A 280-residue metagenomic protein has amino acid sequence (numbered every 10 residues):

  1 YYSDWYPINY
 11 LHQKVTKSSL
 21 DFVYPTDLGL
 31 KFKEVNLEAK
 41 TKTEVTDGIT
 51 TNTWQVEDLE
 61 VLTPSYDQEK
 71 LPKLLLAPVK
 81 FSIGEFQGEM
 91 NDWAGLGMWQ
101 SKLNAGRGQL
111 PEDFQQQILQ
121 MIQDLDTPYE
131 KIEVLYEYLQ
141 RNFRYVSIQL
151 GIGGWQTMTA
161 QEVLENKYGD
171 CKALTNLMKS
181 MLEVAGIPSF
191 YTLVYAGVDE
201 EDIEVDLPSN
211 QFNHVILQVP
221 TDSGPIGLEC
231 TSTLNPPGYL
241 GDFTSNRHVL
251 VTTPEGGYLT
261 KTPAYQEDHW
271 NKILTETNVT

Functional and structural regions predicted by a protein language model:
Y1-I148, T280: Secretory-pathway-linked proteins and extracytosolic
Q13-K14, P111, P128, I132 (+5 more regions): Active-site-proximal structural scaffolding
V15-K17, I49, F212-H214, N246-R247 (+1 more regions): Extracytoplasmic
K102, I122, V146-L150, M158 (+3 more regions): Active-site-adjacent structural elements in folded domains
E112-Q116, R144-K167, G197: Short, conserved helix/loop micro-motifs enriched in His/Cys and acidic residues
I132-V134, Y138-Q140, M158-G169, L174-S189: Active-site-proximal cofactor/substrate-binding loop regions of enzyme domains
A173-A264: Hydrophobic/aromatic-rich core segments of domains that either
L259-A264, D268-V279: Long, His/Glu/Asp-enriched segments that create or flank divalent metal/ion-associated functional microenvironments
